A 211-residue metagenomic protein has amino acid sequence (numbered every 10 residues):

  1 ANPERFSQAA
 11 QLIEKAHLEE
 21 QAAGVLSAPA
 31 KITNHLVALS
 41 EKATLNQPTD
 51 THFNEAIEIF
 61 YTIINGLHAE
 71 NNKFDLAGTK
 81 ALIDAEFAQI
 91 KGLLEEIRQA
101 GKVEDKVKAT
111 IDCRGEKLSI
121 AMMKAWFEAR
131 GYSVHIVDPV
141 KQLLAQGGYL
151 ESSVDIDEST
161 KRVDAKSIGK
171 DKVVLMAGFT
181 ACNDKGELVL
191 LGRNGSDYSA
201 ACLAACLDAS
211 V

Functional and structural regions predicted by a protein language model:
A1-V211: Nucleotide/pyrophosphate-binding catalytic subdomain
